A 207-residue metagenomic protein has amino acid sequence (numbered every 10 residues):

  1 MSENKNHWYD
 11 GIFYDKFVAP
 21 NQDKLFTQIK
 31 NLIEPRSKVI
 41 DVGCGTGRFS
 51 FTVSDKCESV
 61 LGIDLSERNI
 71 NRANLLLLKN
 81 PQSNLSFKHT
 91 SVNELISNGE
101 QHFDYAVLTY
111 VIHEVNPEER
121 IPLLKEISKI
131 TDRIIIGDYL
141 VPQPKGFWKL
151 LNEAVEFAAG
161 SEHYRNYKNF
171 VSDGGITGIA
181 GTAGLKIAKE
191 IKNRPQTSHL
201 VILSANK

Functional and structural regions predicted by a protein language model:
M1-I33: Conserved class I S-adenosyl-L-methionine
S37-G45: Conserved class I S-adenosyl-L-methionine
T46-R48, T52-E94: Class I SAM-dependent methyltransferase SAM/SAH-binding core
E94-E100: Short conserved loop adjoining the S-adenosyl-L-methionine
V107: A conserved beta-strand element that flanks and buttresses the S-adenosyl-L-methionine
V115-E126: A short, conserved alpha-helix within the catalytic core of class I
G137-A183, E190-R194: C-terminal alpha-helical "lid/dimerization" subdomain adjacent to the S-adenosyl-L-methionine
I191-K207: Core SAM-dependent methyltransferase catalytic element
